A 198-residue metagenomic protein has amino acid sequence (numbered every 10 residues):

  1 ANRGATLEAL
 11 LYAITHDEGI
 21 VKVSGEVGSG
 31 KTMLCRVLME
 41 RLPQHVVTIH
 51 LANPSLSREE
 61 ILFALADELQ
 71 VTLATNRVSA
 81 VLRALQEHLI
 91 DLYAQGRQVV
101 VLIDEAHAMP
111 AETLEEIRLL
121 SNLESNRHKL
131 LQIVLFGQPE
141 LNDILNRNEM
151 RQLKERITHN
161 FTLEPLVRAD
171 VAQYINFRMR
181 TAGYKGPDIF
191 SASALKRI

Functional and structural regions predicted by a protein language model:
A1-D17: A short, basic N-terminal segment
H16-V37, P54: Walker A/P-loop nucleotide-binding motif
I20-S24, I49, L102: Short hydrophobic/aromatic beta-strand immediately N-terminal to the Walker A/P-loop
S29, E105-A111, L119, E140-L141: Residues immediately C-terminal
T32-T48: Walker A/P-loop
H45-V47, L56-T75: Conserved NTP-binding/hydrolysis module of P-loop NTPases
S57, L73-E116, S125-H128, V167-V171 (+1 more regions): Mid-core helix/loop region of P-loop NTP-binding domains shared across ATPases and GTPases
D91-G96, V100, L123-S125, V134 (+1 more regions): Helix-loop-helix "sensor" segment of P-loop NTPases
